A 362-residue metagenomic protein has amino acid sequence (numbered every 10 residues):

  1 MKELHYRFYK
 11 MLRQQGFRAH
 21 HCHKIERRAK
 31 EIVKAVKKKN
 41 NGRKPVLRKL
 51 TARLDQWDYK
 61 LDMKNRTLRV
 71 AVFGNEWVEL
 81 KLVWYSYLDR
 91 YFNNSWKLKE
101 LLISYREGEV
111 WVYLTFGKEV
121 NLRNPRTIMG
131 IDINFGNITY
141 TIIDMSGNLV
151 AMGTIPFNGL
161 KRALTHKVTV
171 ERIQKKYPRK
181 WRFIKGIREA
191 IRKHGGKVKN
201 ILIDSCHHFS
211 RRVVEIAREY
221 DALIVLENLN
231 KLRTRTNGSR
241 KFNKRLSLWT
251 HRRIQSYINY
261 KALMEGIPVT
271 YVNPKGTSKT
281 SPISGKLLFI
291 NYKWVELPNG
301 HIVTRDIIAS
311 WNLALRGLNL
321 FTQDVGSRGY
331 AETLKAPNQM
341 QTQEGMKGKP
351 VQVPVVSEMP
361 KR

Functional and structural regions predicted by a protein language model:
E3-R106, G153-T154, K244, L248: Acidic carboxylate diad motif detector
V72-G74, L82, Y105, L114-K118 (+5 more regions): Short, structured patches in soluble enzyme cores that scaffold and shape functional sites
V112-N121, K199-A217: Phosphate-interacting basic helix/loop segments used at nucleotide- and nucleic-acid interfaces
G117-V120, N243-R362: Positively charged, low-complexity nucleic-acid-binding target-recognition regions
R123-M145, I258, D306: Gly/Thr-rich phosphate-binding beta-strand-loop-beta motif of the actin/hexokinase/Hsp70
N148-L202: Nucleic-acid-processing active sites and adjacent nucleic-acid-binding tracks, predominantly divalent metal-dependent
V213, D221-L229: Short glycine-rich phosphate-binding loop at a beta-alpha junction
L229-L246: RNase H catalytic domain
